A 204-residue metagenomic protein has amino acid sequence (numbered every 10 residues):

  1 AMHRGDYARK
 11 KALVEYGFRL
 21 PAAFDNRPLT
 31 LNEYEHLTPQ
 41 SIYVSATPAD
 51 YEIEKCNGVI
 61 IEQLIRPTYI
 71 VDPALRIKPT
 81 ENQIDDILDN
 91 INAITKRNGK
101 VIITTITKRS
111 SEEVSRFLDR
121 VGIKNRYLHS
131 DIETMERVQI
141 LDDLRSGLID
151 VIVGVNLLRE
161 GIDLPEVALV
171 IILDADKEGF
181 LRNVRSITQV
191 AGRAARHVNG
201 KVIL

Functional and structural regions predicted by a protein language model:
A1-G154, I162-D163, K177-Q189, N199 (+1 more regions): Inter-lobe coupling/hinge segments of SF2-like helicase ATPases
G161, L169: Basic, low-complexity intrinsically disordered segments
